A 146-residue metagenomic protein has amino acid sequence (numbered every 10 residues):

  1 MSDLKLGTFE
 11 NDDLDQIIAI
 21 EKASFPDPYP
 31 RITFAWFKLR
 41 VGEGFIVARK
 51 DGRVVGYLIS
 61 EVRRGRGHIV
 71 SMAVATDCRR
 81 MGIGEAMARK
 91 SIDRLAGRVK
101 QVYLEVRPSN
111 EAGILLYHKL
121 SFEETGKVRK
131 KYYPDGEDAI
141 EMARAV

Functional and structural regions predicted by a protein language model:
L4, T8-D77, A88-L95, A145: Acetyl-CoA-dependent GNAT
A75, R79, E105-S109, P134: Residue-level recognition of the GNAT/N-acetyltransferase active site
A86, K90, L115-K119: Structural preference for long, well-ordered alpha-helical segments within the folded cores of structured domains
A88, S109-G113, K130-D135: Short glycine/proline-centered loop/turn elements that form peptide/ligand docking sites
L95-E105: Conserved GNAT acetyl-CoA-binding A-motif
Y103-E105, H118, E123-I140: Conserved catalytic-core motifs of GNAT/GCN5-like acyltransferases
